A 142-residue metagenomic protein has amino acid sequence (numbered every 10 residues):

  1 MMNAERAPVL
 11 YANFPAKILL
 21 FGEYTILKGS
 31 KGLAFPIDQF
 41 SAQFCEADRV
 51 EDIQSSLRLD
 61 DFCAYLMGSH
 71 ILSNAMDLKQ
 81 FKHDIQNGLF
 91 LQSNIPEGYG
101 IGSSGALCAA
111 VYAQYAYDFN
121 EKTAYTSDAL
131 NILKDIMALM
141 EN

Functional and structural regions predicted by a protein language model:
M2-I101, A113-K122: ATP-binding N-lobe of GHMP and related small-molecule kinases
S104: Short, conserved phosphate/pyrophosphate- and ester-handling motifs at nucleotide-, phospho-/glycolipid
A124-N142: Alpha/beta catalytic cores of group-transfer enzymes, especially the acyltransferase/condensing modules of polyketide
